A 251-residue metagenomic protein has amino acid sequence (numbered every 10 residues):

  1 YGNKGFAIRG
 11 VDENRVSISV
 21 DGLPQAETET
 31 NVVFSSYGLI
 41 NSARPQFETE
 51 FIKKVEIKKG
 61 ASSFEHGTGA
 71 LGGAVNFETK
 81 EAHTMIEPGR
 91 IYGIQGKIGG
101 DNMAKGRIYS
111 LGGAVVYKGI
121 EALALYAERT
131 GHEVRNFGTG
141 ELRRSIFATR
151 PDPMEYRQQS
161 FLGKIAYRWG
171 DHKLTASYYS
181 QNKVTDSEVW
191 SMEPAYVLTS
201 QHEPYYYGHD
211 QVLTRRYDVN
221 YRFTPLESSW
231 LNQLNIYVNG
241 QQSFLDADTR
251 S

Functional and structural regions predicted by a protein language model:
Y1-M85: Acidic, small-polar-rich N-terminal luminal/periplasmic segments of exported/outer-membrane proteins
N3, S42, A70-G72, I91-G93 (+3 more regions): Transmembrane beta-barrel architecture of outer-membrane proteins
F6, V55, I94, S110-L111 (+2 more regions): Membrane-embedded beta-strands of outer-membrane beta-barrel proteins, especially the hydrophobic/small aromatic
E13, Q25, K80, D101-M103 (+5 more regions): Structural signature of outer-membrane beta-barrel domains
F47, H66-G67, A82-Y92, G119 (+2 more regions): Short loop/turn motifs that connect adjacent beta-strands in outer-membrane beta-barrel proteins
K53-K54, G72-A74, T79-N102, A122 (+1 more regions): Transmembrane beta-strand segments of Gram-negative outer membrane beta-barrel proteins
I91, A104-I108, G112-H209: Periplasmic-side early beta-strands and strand-to-turn transitions of outer-membrane beta-barrels
R168-Q181, V212-S251: Face-selective signature of the C-terminal outer-membrane beta-barrel domain
